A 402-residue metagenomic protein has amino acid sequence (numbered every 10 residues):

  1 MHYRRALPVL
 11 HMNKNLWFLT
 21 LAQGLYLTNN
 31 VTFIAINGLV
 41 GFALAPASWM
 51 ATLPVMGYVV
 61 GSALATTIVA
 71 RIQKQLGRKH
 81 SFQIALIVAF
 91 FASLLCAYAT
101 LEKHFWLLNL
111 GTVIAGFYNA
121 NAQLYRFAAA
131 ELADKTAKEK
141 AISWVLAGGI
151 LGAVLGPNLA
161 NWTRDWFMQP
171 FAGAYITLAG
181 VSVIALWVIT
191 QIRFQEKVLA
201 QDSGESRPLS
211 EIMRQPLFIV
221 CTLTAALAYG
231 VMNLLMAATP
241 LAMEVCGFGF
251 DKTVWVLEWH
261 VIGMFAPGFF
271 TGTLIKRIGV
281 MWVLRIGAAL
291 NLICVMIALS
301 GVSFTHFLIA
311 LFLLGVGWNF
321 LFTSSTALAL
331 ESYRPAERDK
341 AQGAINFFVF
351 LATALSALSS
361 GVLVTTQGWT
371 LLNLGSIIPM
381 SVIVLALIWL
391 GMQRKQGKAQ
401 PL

Functional and structural regions predicted by a protein language model:
H2-N13, F194-T222: Juxtamembrane intracellular "pre-TM" segments in multi-pass secondary transporters
N37, N119-A133, F320-Y333: Intracellular juxtamembrane helix-capping segments at the cytosolic ends of symmetry-related transmembrane helices
A65-R78, P267-V280, V364: Helix-to-loop junctions at the C-terminal end of transmembrane segments in multipass secondary transporters
I87-E102, L290-V302: C-terminal ends and interior cores of transmembrane alpha-helices in multi-pass membrane transporters/permeases
K103-L107, W144-T190: Helix-loop-helix hairpin linking two adjacent transmembrane segments in secondary transporters
N109-G148: Cytoplasmic helix-loop-helix junction between adjacent transmembrane helices in 12-TM secondary transporters
A179-L199, A386-G391: C-terminal membrane-cytosol helix-exit motif in multi-pass small-molecule transporters
Y333-Q367: A late C-terminal transmembrane helix in Major Facilitator Superfamily
